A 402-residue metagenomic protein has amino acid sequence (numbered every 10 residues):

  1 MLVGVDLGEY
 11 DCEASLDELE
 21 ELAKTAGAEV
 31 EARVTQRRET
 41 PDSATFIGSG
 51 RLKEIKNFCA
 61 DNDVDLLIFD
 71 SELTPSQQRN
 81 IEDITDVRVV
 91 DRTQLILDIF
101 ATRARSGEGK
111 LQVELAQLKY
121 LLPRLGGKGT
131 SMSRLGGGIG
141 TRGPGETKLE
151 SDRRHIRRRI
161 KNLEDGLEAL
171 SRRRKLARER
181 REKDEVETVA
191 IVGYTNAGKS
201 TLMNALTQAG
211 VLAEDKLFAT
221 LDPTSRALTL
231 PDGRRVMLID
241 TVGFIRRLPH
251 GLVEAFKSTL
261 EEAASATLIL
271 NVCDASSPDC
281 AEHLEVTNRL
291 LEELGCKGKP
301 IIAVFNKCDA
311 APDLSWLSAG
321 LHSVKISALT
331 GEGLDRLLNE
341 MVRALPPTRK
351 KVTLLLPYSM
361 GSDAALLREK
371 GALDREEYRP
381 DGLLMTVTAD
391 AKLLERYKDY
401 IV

Functional and structural regions predicted by a protein language model:
M1-L97: N-terminal accessory targeting/assembly segments
M1-V5, E20, P123-A197, M203-N204 (+3 more regions): C-terminal-of-GTPase-core extension/linker across diverse P-loop GTPases
D6-D11, T40-T45, R103-E108, K148 (+4 more regions): Flexible beta-alpha connector loops of hexameric P-loop NTPases
L16-K24, K56-D61, L73-D86, G233-R235 (+1 more regions): Conserved C-terminal guanine-recognition region of P-loop GTPase G domains, centered on the G4
T93-L97, L217-F218, A328-G331: Short, acidic/turn-prone active-site loops that include or flank metal/cofactor- and phosphate-binding residues
Q94-A116: Short alpha-helix plus adjacent loop in nuclease-associated cores
R174, R181-E187, L206-M237, L248-A255 (+2 more regions): Switch I (effector-binding) loop of TRAFAC-class P-loop GTPase G-domains
